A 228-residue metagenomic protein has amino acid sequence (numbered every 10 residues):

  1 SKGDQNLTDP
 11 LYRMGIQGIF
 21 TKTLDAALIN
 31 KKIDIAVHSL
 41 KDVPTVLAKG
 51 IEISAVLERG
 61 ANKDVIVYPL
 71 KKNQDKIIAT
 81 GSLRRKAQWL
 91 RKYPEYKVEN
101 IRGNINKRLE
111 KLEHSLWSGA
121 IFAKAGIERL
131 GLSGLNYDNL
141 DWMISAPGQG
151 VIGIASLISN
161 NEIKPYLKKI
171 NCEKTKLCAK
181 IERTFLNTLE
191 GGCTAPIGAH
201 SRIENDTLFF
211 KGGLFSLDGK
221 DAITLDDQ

Functional and structural regions predicted by a protein language model:
S1-K2, N6-D9, R13, K86 (+1 more regions): Small-molecule-sensing regulatory modules
G3-T8, A36, P44-L47: Short active-site-adjacent helix-start/loop capping segments
T8-I35: Short, structured active-site "lid" loops
K31, H38-V43, A155-E162: Ordered, amphipathic secondary-structure segments that act as subunit-interaction surfaces in large macromolecular
I33-V37, S118-G119: Short, Asp-centered acidic motifs that coordinate Mg2+ and/or phosphate in catalytic or ligand-binding sites
L40-Y96: A conserved helix-loop-strand patch within extracytoplasmic ligand-binding domains of the periplasmic binding
